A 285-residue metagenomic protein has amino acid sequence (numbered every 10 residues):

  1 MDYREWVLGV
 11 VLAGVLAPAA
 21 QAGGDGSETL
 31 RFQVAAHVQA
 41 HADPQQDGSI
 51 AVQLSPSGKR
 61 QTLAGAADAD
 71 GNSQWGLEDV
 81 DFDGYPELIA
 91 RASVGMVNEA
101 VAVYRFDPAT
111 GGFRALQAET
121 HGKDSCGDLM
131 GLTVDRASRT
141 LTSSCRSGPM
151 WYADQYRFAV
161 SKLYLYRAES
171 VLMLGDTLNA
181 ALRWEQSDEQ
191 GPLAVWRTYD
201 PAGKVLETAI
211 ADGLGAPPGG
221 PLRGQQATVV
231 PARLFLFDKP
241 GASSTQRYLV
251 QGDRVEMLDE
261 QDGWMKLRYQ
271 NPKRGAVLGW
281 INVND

Functional and structural regions predicted by a protein language model:
M1-L8: Bacterial N-terminal signal peptides that target proteins for export
G9-A17: Bacterial N-terminal signal peptides
Q21-S73: Terminal domain-start segments
R31-Q33, L77-F82, T133-R136: Structural signature of eukaryotic scaffold interfaces centered on beta-propeller domains
S55-S57, N98-Q117, Q155-V160: Beta-propeller blade repeat segments, especially FG-GAP/WD-type strand-to-loop junctions in 6- to 7-bladed propeller
V80-A92, A137-S144: Acidic/hydrophobic-patterned starts of short beta strands in beta-sheet-rich repeat architectures
G112-A211: Short aromatic loop motif centered on NTY/YTY
E185-F235, A242, Y248-Q251, L258-G263 (+2 more regions): SH3-family beta-barrel domains
